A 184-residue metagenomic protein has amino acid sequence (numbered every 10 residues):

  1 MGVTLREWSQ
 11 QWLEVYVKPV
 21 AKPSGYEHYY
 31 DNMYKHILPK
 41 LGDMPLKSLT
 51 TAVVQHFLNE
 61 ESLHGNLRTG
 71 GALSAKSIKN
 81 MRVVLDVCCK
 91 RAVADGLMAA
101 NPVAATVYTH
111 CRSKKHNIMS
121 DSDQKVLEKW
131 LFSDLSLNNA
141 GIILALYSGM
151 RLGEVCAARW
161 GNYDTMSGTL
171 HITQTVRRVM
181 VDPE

Functional and structural regions predicted by a protein language model:
M1-V15, D31: Charge-rich, intrinsically disordered N-terminal extensions that act as flexible nucleic-acid engagement or regulatory
S9, T50, V54, D123 (+1 more regions): N-terminal alpha-helical segment
Q11-P23, Y34-K115, K129-W130: N-terminal core-binding DNA-recognition domain of tyrosine recombinases/integrases
V20-S24, I118, V181-E184: Short, polar loop/linker segments at the starts of domains and inter-domain junctions
E27, D86, C156-A157: Short, surface-exposed helix/turn micro-motifs that flank interaction/cofactor sites
E60-L63, H171-R177: Secondary-structure transition/turn motif
G71-A75, K79-M81, A94, M98-A158 (+2 more regions): Basic, Lys/Arg- and aromatic-enriched nucleic-acid-binding interface segment
T169-H171, V179-E184: C-terminal catalytic core of Y-nucleophile DNA break-rejoin enzymes
